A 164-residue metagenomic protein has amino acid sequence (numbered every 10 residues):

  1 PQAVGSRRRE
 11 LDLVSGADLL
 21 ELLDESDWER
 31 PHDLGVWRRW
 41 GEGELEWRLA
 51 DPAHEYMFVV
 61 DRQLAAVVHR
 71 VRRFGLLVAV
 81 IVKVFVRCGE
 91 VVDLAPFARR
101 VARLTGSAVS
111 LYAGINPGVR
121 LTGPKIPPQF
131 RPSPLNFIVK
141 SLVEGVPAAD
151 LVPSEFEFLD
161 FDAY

Functional and structural regions predicted by a protein language model:
P1-V14, A65-V92, R99-Y164: Active-site/acyl-donor-binding loops of N-acyltransferases
P1-V84: Amide-forming acyltransferase catalytic core, primarily the GNAT-like/NAT-type and related acyltransferase folds
E42, E46, A95-A102: Short amphipathic alpha-helical segments
